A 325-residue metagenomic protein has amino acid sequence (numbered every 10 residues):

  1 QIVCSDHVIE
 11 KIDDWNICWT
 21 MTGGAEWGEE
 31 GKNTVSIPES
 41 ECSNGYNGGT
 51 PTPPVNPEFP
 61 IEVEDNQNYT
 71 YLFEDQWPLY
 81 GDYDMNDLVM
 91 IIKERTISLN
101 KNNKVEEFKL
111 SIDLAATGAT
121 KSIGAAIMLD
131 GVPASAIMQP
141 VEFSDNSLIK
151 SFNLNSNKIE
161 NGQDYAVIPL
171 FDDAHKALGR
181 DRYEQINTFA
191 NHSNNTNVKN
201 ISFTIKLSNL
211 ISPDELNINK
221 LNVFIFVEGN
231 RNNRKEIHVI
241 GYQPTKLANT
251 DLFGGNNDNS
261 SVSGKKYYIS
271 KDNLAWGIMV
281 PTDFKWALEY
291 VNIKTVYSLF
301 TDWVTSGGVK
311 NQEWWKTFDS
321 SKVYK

Functional and structural regions predicted by a protein language model:
Q1-K325: Non-catalytic accessory regions used for complex assembly or targeting
